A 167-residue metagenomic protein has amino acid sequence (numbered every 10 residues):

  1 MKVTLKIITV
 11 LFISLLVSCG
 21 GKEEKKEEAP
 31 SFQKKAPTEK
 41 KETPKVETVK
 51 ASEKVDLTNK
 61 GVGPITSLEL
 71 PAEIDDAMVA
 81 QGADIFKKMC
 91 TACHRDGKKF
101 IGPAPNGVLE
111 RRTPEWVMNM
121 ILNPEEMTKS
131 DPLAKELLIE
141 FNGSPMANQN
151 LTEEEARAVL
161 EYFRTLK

Functional and structural regions predicted by a protein language model:
V3-V10: Sec-dependent signal peptide recognition, specifically the positively charged N-region followed immediately by
L15-S18: C-terminal motif of bacterial Sec signal peptides marking the signal peptidase cleavage site
G20-P37: Short, low-complexity, disordered segments immediately C-terminal to signal peptides in bacterial exported proteins
E39-K40, K45-I85: Electrostatic cytochrome c docking/interface patches
G82, F86-G97, V117, M146 (+1 more regions): The canonical Cys-X-X-Cys-His
R95-N123: Gly/Gly-Pro-rich "capping" loops immediately C-terminal to redox-active cysteine motifs in periplasmic/lumenal
I101-V108, E126-E155: Axial heme c-ligation environment in periplasmic c-type cytochrome domains
T165-K167: Inter-heme linker and motif-flanking segments adjacent to c-type heme-binding CXXCH motifs in c-type cytochromes
